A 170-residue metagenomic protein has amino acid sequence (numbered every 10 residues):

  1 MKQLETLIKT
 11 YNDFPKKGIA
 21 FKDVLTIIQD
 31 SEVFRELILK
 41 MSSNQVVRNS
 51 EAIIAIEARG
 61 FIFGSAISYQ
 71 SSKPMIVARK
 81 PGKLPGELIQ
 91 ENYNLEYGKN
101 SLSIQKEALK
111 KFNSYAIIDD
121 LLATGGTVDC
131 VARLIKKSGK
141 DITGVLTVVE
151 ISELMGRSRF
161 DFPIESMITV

Functional and structural regions predicted by a protein language model:
M1-S50, A108: Active-site-facing substrate-recognition patch
L4-L7, D129-V170: PRPP-dependent phosphoribosyltransferase catalytic core
N49-E57: Short glycine-rich phosphate-binding loop at a beta-alpha junction
E51-A52, S114-A116: Structural motif
I62-S71: Short Gly/Thr/Asp-enriched flexible loops that form oxyanion-binding sites at enzyme active sites
P74-Y115: Short, glycine/charge-rich flexible loops or terminal/linker lids adjacent to PRPP-binding catalytic cores
D120, G125: Conserved G/P- and acidic residue-centered "switch" motifs that form tight phosphate/ATP-binding loops in soluble
